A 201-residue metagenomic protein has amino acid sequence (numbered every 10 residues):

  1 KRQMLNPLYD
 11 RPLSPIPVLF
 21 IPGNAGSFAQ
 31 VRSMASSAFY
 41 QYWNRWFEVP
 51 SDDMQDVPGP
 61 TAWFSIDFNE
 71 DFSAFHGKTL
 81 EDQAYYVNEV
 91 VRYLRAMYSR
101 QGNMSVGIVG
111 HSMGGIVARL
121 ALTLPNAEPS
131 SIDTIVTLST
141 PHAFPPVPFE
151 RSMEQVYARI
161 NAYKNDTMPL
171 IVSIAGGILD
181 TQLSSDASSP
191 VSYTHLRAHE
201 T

Functional and structural regions predicted by a protein language model:
K1-I66, H76-K78, H195: Flexible, membrane-associating and regulatory peripheral segments of lipid-active enzymes
P22-G23, S73-F75, T79-S189: Serine-dependent carboxylesterase/thioesterase catalytic core of lipase-like alpha/beta-hydrolase/SGNH enzymes
T194-T201: Conserved small/polar residues in nucleotide/adenosyl-binding loops
